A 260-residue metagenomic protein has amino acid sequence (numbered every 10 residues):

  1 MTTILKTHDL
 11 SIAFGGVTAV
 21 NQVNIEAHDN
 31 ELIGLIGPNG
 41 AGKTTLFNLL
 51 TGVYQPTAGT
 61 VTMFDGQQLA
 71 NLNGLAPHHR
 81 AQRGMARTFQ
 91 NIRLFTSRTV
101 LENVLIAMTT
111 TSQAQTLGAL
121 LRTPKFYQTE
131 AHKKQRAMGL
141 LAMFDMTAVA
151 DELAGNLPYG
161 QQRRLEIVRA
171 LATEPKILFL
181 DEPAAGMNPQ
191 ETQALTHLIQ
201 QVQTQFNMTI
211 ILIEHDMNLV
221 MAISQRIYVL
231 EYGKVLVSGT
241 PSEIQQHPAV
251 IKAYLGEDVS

Functional and structural regions predicted by a protein language model:
T2-S260: Glycine-rich phosphate-binding loops of nucleotide-dependent enzymes
